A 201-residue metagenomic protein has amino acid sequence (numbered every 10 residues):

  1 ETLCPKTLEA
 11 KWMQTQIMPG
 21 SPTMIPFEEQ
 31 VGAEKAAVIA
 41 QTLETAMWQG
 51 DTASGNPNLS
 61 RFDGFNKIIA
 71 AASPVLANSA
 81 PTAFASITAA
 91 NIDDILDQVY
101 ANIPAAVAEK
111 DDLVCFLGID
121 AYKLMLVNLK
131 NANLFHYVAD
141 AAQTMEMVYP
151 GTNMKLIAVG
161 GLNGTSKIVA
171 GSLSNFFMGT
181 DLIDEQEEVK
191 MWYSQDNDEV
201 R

Functional and structural regions predicted by a protein language model:
E1-M13, G32: Assembly/oligomerization interface modules of large self-assembling protein complexes
C4, I69, I119-A121: Short, flexible loop/turn elements at secondary-structure junctions
T7-L8, E44, L124-L126: Short helix/loop capping segments that flank catalytic or ligand/cofactor-binding pockets
W12, A46-A53, E109-G118, V138-A141: Short coil/turn segments at secondary-structure boundaries
Q14-Q98: Alpha-helical scaffold segments that mediate packing/assembly in large oligomeric complexes
P22, F62-A90, L126-R201: Sequence/fold signature of self-assembling virion shell proteins
E28, C115-G118, Q195: Active-site-proximal structural scaffolding
D93-N133: Ordered core of a single globular domain
